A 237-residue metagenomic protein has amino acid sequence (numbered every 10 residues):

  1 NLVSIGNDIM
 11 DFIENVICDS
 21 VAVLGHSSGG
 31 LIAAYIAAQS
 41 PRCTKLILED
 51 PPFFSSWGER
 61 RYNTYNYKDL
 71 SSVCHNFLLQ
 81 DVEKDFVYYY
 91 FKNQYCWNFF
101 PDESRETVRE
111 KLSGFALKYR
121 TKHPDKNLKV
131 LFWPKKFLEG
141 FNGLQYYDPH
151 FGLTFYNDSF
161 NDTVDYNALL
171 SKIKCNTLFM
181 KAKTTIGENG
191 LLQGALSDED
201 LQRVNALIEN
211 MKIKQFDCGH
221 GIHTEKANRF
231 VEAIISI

Functional and structural regions predicted by a protein language model:
N1-L24, S28, E59-R60, T64-Y65: Active-site loop/oxyanion-hole signature of alpha/beta-hydrolase fold enzymes
M10, A34-A38, V231-E232: Short, hydrophobic alpha-helix immediately C-terminal to the catalytic nucleophile
G30-P41, L46: Short glycine-enriched nucleophile-adjacent loop and the immediately C-terminal alpha-helix near the catalytic center
I47-N93, W97-E103: Flexible "cap/lid" loop of the alpha/beta hydrolase fold
E83-F86, D165-K172: The feature captures the conserved acid-bearing segment of alpha/beta-hydrolase catalytic domains
R109-A168, T184: Hydrophobic, aromatic-rich cap/lid helix
S171-D217: Conserved loop-alpha-helix segment in the C-terminal half of the alpha/beta-hydrolase fold that carries the catalytic
Q215-A227: Catalytic histidine-centered segment of alpha/beta-hydrolase-like enzymes
